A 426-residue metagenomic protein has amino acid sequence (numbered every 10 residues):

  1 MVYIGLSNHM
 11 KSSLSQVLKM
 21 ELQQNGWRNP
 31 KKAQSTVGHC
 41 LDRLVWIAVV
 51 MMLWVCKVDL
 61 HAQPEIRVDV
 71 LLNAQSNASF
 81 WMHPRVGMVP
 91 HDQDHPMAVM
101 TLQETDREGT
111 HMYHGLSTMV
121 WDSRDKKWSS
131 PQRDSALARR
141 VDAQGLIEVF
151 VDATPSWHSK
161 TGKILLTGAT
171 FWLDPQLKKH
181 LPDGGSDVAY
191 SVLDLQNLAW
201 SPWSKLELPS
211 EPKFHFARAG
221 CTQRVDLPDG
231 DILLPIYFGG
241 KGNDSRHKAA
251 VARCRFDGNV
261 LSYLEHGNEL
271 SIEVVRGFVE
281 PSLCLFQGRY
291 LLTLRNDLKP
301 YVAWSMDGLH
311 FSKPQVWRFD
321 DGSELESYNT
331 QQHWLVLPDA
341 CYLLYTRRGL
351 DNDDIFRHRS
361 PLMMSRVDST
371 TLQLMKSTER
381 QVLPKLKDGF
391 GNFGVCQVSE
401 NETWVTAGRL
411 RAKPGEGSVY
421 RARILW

Functional and structural regions predicted by a protein language model:
V2-L6: Extreme N-terminal basic, low-complexity initiation segments that serve as generic localization/processing leaders
S7, S12-S15, S35: Serine residues within intrinsically disordered or low-complexity segments
H9, K19, V50-M51: Residue-level detector of intrinsically disordered terminal segments
L18-I47: Bacterial N-terminal signal peptides that target proteins for export
V45-V55: Bacterial N-terminal signal peptides
V58-H61: Sec/Tat signal peptide C-region and signal peptidase I cleavage site
Q63-F80, M88-E148, W157-A217, V225-E280 (+5 more regions): Beta-rich carbohydrate-recognition and catalytic domains
H83-R85, D152-T154, C221-Q223, E280-S282 (+2 more regions): Conserved beta-strand position repeated once per blade in WD40 beta-propeller domains
